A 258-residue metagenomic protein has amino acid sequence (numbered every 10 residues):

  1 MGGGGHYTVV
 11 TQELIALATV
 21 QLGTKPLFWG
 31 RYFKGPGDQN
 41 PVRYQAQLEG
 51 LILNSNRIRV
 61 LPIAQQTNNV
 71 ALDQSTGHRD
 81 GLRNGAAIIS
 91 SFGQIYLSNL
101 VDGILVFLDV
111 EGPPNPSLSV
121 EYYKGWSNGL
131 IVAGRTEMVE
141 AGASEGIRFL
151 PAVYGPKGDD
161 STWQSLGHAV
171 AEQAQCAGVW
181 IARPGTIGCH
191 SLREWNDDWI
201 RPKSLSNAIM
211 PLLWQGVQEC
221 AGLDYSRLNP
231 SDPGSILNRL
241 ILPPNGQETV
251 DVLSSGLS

Functional and structural regions predicted by a protein language model:
M1-N128, V132: Substrate-binding cleft of extracellular glycoside hydrolase catalytic domains
M1-Q21, G167-S258: Functionally critical loop-and-helix segments that line ligand-binding/catalytic clefts of soluble enzyme domains
V10, P113, K157-D159, Q218-E219: Short acidic/polar capping segments at secondary-structure boundaries
R57, R148-L150, M210: A generic structural signal for alpha->beta connector loops
A64, G155, Q215: Short beta-strand/turn micro-motifs composed of small residues that flank or help shape donor/cofactor-binding pockets
G81-N84, P151, C189: Short linear motifs at secondary-structure transitions and domain/linker junctions
S119, S161-A171: Distinct, well-ordered alpha-helical segments
A133-Q164, V179, R183: Aromatic-lined carbohydrate-recognition surfaces of secreted/lumenal glycan-active proteins
